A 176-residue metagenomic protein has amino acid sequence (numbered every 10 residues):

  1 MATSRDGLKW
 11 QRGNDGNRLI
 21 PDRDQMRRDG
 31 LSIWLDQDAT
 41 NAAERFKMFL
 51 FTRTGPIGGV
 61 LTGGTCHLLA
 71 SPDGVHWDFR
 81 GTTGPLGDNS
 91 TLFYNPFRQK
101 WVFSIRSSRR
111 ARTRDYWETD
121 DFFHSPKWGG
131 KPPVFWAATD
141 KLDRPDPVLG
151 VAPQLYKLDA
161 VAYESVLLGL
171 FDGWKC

Functional and structural regions predicted by a protein language model:
M1-K157, V161-C176: Beta-rich carbohydrate-recognition and catalytic domains
